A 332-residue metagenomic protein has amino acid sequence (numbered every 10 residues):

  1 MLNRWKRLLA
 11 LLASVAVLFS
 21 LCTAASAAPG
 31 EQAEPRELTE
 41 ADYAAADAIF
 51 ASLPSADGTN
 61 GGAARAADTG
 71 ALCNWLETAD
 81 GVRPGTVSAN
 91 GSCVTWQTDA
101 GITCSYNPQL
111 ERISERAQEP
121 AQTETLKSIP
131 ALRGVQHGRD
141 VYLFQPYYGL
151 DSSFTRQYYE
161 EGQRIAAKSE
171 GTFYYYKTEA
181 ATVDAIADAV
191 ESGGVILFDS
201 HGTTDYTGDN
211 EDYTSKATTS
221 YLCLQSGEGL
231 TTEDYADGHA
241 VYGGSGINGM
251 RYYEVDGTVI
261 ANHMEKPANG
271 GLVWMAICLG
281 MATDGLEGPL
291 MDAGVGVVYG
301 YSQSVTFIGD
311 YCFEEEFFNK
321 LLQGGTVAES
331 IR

Functional and structural regions predicted by a protein language model:
M1-L12: Bacterial N-terminal signal peptides that target proteins for export
L12-S20: Bacterial N-terminal signal peptides
F19-Q32: Sec-dependent signal peptide cleavage junction
P35, T39, P54-R65, F144-S153 (+2 more regions): Second-shell loop/turn segments in exported
P35-S128, L132-D140: Long, charge-dense tracts
A45, P54, G70-L76, Q118-G227: A domain-level signal for caspase-like cysteine endopeptidase catalytic cores and their zymogen-processing architecture
K177-G285: Catalytic-core segments of thiol-dependent peptidases
G271-R332: Active-site-proximal C-terminal subdomain of hydrolase catalytic domains
